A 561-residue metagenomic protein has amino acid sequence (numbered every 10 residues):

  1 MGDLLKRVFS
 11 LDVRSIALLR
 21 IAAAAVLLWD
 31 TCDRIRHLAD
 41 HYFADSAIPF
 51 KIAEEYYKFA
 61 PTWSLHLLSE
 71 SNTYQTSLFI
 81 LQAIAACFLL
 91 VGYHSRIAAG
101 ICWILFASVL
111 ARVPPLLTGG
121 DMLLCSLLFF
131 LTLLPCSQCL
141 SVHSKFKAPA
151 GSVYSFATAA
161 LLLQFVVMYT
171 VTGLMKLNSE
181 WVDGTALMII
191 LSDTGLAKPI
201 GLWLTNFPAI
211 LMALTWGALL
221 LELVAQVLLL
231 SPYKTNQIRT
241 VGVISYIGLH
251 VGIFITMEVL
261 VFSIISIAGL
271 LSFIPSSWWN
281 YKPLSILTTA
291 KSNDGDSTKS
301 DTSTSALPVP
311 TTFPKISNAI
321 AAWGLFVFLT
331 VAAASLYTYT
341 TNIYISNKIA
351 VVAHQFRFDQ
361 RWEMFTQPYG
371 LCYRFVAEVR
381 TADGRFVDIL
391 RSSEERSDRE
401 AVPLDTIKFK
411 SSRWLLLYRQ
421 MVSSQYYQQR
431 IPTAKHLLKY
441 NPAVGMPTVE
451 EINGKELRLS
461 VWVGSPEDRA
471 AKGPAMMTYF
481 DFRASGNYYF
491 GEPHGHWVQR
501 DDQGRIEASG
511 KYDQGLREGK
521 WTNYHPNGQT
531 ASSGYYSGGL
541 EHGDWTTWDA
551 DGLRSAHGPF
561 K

Functional and structural regions predicted by a protein language model:
M1-R483: Alpha-helical membrane-anchoring segments
A471-K561: Glycine/tyrosine- and acidic-biased, solvent-exposed loop/turn segments at the edges of beta-strands
